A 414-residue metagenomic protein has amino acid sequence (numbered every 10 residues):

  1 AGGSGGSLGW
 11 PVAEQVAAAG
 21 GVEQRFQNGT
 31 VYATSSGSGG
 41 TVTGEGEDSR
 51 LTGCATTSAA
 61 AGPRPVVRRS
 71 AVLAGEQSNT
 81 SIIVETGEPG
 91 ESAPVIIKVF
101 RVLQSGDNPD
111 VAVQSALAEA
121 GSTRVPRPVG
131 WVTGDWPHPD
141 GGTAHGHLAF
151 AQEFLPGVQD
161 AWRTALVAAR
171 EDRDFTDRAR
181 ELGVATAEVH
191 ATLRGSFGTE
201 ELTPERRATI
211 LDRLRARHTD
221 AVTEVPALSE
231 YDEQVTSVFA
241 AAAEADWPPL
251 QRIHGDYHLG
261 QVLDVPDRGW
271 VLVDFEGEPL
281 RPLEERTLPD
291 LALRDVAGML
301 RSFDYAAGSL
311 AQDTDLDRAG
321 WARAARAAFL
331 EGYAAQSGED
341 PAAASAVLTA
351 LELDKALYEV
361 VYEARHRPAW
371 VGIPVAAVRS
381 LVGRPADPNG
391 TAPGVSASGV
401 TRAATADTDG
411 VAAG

Functional and structural regions predicted by a protein language model:
A1-C54: Extended, compositionally biased repeat/scaffold regions that form elongated interaction surfaces
E45-L214, R268, E278-D315: Conserved ATP-binding subdomain of kinase catalytic cores across diverse folds
E201-A240, A324-A325, F329-A334, V361: Active-site catalytic-loop/activation-segment of kinase and kinase-like phosphoryl-transfer enzymes
Q251-I253: Conserved catalytic-core element of eukaryotic-like protein kinases
D256: Conserved catalytic-loop position in the HRD/HxD motif
G260-V262: Catalytic-loop signature of eukaryotic-like protein kinases
L272-D274: Pre-DFG segment of protein kinase catalytic domains
G277-Q336, L353-W370: Active-site activation/catalytic loop segments of kinase-like enzymes and analogous catalytic loops in related
